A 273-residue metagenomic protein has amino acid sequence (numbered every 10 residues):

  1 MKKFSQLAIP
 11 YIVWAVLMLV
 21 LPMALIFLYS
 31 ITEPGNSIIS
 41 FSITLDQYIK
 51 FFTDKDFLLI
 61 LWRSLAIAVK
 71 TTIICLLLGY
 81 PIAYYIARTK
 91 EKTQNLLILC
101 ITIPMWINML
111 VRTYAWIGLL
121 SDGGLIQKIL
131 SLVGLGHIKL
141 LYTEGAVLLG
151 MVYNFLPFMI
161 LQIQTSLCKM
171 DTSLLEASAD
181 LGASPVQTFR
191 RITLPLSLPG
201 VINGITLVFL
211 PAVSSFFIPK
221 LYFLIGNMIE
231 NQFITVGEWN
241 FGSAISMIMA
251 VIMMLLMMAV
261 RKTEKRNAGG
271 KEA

Functional and structural regions predicted by a protein language model:
M1-I26, N95: N-terminal signal-anchor/first transmembrane alpha helix
K2, Q6-I9, Q164-L175, A179 (+2 more regions): C-terminal transmembrane helix and the adjacent membrane-cytosol boundary/short C-terminal tail of inner/organellar
Q6-A8, I82-L119, L175-E176, F189 (+1 more regions): Cytoplasmic-entry segments and transmembrane alpha-helices of multi-pass inner-membrane transporters
I9, V13-V20, L99, I103 (+3 more regions): Transmembrane alpha-helices
V20-K55, L119, A273: Short membrane-interfacial helix/loop motifs at transmembrane-helix boundaries
N36, L45, T113-V152, V186 (+1 more regions): Membrane-interfacial helix termini and adjacent extracytoplasmic/periplasmic loops of multi-pass transporters
N36-S42, G118, F216-W239: Glycine-rich helix-loop "coupling/hinge" segments at transmembrane-helix boundaries in multipass transporters
K55-R88, P185: Transmembrane alpha-helix signature in integral membrane proteins
